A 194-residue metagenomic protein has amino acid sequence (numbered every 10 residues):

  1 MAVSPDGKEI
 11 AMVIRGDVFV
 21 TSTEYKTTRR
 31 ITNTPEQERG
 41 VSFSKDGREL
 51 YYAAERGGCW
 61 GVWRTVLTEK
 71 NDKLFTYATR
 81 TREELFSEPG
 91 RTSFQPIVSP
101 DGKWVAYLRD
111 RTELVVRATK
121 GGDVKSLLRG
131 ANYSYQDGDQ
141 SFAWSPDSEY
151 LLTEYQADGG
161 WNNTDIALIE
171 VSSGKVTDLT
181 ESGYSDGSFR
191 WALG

Functional and structural regions predicted by a protein language model:
P5-D6, K45-D46, P100-D101, P146-D147 (+1 more regions): Residue-level detector of Asp-centered blade-edge/turn motifs that repeat once per structural unit in beta-propeller
K8-F19, T23-E24, R30-R39, R48-F75 (+6 more regions): A flexible loop/linker signature enriched in serine peptidases of the S9 family
A78-E84: A short helix->beta-strand "capping" segment at the edge of beta-propeller domains
E170-G194: Repeat-solenoid scaffold signature
